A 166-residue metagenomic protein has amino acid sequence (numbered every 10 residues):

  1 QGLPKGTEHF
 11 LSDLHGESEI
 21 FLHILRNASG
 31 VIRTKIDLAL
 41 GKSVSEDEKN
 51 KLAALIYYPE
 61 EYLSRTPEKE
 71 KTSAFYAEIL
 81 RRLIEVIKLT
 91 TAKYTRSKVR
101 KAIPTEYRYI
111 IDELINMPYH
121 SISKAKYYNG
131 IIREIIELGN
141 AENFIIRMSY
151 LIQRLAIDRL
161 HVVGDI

Functional and structural regions predicted by a protein language model:
Q1-I166: Feature recognizes metal-dependent phosphohydrolase scaffolds
